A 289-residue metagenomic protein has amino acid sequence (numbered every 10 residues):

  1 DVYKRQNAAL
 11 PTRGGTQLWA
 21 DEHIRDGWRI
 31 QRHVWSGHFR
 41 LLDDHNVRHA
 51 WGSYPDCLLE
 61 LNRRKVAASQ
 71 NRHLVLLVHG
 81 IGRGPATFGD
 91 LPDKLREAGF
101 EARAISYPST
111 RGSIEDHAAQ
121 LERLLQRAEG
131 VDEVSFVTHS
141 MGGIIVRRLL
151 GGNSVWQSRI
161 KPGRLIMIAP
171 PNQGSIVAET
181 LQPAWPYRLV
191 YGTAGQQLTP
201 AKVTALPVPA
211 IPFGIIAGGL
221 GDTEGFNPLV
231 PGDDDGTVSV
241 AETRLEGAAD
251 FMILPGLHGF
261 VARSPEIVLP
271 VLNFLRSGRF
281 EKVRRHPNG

Functional and structural regions predicted by a protein language model:
D1-V75, G84-G89, D93-R103, A119 (+2 more regions): Flexible, membrane-associating and regulatory peripheral segments of lipid-active enzymes
L76-I81, R96, E101-I211, D235: Serine-dependent carboxylesterase/thioesterase catalytic core of lipase-like alpha/beta-hydrolase/SGNH enzymes
G82-R83, T110, N172-Q173, G219-T223 (+1 more regions): Short, solvent-exposed loop/turn segments at secondary-structure junctions
P85, V146-R148, S175, A241 (+1 more regions): Generic hydrophobic alpha-helical membrane-span motif
A86, D116-A119, R123, E266-L269 (+1 more regions): Short, contiguous clusters of charged residues that form electrostatic/catalytic patches at enzyme active sites, used
A86, G112, A262: Residues that form or flank phosphate/diphosphate-binding pockets in enzymes that use nucleotide phosphates
G89, D116, S175-L181, E224-L229 (+1 more regions): Short aromatic-enriched loop/helix-cap "lid" or pocket-rim segments at secondary-structure transitions that line
P209-G289: C-terminal catalytic-base region of ester-bond hydrolases, centering on the histidine of the charge-relay
